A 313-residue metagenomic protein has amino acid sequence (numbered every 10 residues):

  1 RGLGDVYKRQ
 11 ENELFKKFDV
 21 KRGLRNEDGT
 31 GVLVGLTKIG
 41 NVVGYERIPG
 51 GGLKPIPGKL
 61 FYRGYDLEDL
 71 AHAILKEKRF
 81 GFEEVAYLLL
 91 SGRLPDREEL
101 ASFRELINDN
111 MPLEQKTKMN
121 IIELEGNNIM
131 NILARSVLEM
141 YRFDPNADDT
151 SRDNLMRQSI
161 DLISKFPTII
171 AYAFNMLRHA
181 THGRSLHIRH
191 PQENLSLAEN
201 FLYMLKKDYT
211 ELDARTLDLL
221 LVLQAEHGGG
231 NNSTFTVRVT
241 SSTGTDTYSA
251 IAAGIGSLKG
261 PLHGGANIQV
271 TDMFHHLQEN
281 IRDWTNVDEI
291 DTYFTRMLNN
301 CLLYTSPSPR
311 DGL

Functional and structural regions predicted by a protein language model:
R1-Y7, Y304-L313: Single conserved hydrophobic/aromatic residue that forms the stacking wall/gate of nucleotide- or nucleobase-binding
Q10-K118: An N-terminal structural lobe/cap that precedes and organizes the functional/catalytic core across diverse proteins
V32-G58, Y203-S233: Active-site-proximal helix-loop elements at catalytic-domain edges
L67-E83, R215-D218, G230-S257: Short, hydrophobic/aliphatic alpha-helical segments
Y87-L94, G244-D272: Conserved phosphate/anionic-ligand binding catalytic regions in large, soluble enzymes, centered on
S91, D109, P261, D272-D283: Short, well-ordered loop/turn and helix-capping segments at boundaries between secondary-structure elements and domains
I121, E125-G228: Glycine-rich, mobile lid/loop segments that gate access to catalytic sites or pores
W284-S306: A structural-propensity feature for long, helix-poor, extended segments
